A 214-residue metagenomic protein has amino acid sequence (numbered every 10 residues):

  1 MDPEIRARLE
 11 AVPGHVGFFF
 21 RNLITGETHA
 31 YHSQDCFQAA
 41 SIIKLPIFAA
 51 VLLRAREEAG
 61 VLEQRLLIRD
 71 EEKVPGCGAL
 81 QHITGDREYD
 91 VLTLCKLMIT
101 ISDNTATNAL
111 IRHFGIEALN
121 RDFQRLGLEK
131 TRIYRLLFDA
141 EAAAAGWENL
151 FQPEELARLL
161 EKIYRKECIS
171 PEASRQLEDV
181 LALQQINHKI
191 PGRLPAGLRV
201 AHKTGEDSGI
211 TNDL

Functional and structural regions predicted by a protein language model:
M1-D35: Beta-lactamase-like hydrolase cores
V12, A109-R165: Mid-domain, small-residue-enriched loop/turn segments at the edges of structured enzyme/sensor domains
G26, Q38-L66, M98: Active-site SXXK
K44-R54, L94-H113, L119, L156-L160: Alpha-helical scaffold elements that line and support the substrate/ligand-binding pocket of soluble hydrolases
L45, W147-E178, A182, N212-L214: Active-site-proximal alpha-helical segments within enzyme catalytic domains
E57-I83: Short, glycine/proline-biased beta-turn/loop segments that scaffold the active-site neighborhood
K73-N108, G146-N149: Conserved catalytic neighborhood of penicillin-recognizing serine enzymes
H188-L214: Short, Gly/Ser/Thr-enriched beta-strand-loop segments that form substrate-interacting elements of hydrolase/peptidase
